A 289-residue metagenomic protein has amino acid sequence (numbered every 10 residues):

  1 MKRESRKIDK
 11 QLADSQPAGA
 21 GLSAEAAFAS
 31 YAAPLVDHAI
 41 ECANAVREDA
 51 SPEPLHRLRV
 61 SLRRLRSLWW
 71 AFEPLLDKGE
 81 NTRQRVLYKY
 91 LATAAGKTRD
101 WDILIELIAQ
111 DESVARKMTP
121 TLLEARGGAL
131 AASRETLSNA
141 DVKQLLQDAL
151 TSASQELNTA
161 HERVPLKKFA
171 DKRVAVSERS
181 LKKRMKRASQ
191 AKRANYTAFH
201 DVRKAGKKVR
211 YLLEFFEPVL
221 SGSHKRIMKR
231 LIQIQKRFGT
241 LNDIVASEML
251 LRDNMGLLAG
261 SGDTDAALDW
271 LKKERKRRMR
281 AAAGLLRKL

Functional and structural regions predicted by a protein language model:
M1-L289: Function-determining surface determinants
